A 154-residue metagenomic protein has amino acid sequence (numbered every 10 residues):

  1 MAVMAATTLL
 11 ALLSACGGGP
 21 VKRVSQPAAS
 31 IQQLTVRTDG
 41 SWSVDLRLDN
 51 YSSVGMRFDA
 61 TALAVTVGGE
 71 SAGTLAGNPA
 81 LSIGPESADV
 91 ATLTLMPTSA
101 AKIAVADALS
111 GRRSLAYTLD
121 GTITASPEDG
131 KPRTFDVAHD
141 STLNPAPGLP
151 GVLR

Functional and structural regions predicted by a protein language model:
M1-A5: Bacterial N-terminal signal peptides that target proteins for export
L10-Q33: Bacterial Sec signal peptide processing site at the extreme N-terminus
V24, Q32-T74, S82, A125-F135: Post-signal-peptide N-terminal segment of Sec-exported extracytoplasmic proteins
S41-S43, A88-T92, A116-T118, D136-A138: Intrinsic-disorder/low-complexity, polar/charged segments enriched in Ser/Thr/Lys/Arg/Asp/Glu/Gln
R47-D49, V90-M96, L149-R154: Short, surface-exposed secondary-structure junctions/capping segments
G69-I103: Intrinsically disordered, low-complexity Pro/Gly/Ser/Thr-rich segments with frequent PxxP/GP/PP motifs and embedded
S99-L153: Terminal connector regions
